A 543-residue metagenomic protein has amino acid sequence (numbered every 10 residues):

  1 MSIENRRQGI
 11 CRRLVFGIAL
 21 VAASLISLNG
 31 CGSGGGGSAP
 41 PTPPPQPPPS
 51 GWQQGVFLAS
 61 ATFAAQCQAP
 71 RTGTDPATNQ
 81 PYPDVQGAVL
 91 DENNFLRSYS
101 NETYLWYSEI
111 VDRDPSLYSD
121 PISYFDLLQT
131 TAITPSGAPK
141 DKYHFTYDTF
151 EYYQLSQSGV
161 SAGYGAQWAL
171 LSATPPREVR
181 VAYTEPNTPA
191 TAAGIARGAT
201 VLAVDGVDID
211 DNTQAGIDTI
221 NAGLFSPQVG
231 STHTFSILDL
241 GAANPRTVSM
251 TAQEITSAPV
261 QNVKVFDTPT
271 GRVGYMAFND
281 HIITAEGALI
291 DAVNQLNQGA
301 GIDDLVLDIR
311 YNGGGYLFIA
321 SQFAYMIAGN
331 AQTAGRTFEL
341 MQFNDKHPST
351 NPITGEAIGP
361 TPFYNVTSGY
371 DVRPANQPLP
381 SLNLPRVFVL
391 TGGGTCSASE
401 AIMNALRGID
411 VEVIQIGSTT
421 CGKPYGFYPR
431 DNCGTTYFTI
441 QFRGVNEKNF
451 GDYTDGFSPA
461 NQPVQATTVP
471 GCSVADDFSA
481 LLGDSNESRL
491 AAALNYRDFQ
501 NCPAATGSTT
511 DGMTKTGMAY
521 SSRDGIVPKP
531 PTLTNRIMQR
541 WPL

Functional and structural regions predicted by a protein language model:
I3-I18: Bacterial N-terminal signal peptides that target proteins for export
I18-L20, E92, S485-R489: Alpha-helical structural motif
I26-G30: C-terminal motif of bacterial Sec signal peptides marking the signal peptidase cleavage site
G32-L305, Y311-G313, F318-I319, Y325-G329 (+2 more regions): Flexible, low-complexity junctional segments that flank or bridge functional domains
T270-M276, D280-D304, G313-L543: C-terminal "post-core" interaction segments
